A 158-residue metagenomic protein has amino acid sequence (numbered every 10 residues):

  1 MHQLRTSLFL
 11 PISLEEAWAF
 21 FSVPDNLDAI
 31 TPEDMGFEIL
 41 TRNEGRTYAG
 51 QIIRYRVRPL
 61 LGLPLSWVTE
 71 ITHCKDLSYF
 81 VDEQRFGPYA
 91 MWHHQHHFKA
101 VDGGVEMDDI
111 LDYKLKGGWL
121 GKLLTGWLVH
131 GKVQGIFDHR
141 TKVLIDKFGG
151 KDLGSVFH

Functional and structural regions predicted by a protein language model:
M1-Y48: Hydrophobic ligand-binding cavity/cleft-lining segments
Q3-R5, P64-V68, A90-H94: Short, surface-exposed coil-to-beta transition loops
S7-P11, E38, R56, E70 (+2 more regions): Generic structural detector for well-ordered beta-strands
L10-I12, P59-L61, H73-K75, P88 (+1 more regions): Beta-strand elements of well-folded, non-transmembrane domains
S13, D76-L77, V101-G104: Short strand-connecting beta-turns/loops that link adjacent beta-strands
E38-F86, E106, H139-K147, K151-H158: Glycine-rich portal/gate segments that line the openings of hydrophobic small-molecule binding cavities
Q84-G135, S155: Beta-strand/loop substructures that line and gate deep hydrophobic ligand-binding cavities in soluble
